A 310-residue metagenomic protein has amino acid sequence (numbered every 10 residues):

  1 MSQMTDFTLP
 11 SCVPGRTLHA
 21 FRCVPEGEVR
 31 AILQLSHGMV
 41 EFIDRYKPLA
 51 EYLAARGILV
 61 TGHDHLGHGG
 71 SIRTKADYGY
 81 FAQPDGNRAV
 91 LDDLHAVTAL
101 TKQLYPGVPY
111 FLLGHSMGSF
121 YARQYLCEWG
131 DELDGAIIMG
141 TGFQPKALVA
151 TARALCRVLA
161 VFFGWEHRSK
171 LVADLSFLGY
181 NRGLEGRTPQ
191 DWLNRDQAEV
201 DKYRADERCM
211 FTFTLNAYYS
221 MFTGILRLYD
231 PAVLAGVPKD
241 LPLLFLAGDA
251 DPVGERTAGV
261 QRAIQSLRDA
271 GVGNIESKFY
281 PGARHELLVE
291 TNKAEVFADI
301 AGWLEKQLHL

Functional and structural regions predicted by a protein language model:
M1-G27: N-terminal cap/lid segment of alpha/beta-hydrolase-fold proteins
S36-E41, S116-M117, D249-A250: Active-site glycine-rich loops that stabilize anionic/oxyanionic intermediates across multiple enzyme folds
P48-A76: Conserved alpha/beta-hydrolase
A82-K102: Alpha/beta-hydrolase active-site loop
Y105-S116: Alpha/beta-hydrolase fold nucleophile elbow
A122-R208: Alpha/beta-hydrolase-fold enzymes
F245-A247: Short beta-strand/loop motif that positions the catalytic acidic residue of the alpha/beta-hydrolase fold
A270, N274-L310: Catalytic active-site module of serine/aspartate enzymes centered on a nucleophile-bearing elbow/loop
